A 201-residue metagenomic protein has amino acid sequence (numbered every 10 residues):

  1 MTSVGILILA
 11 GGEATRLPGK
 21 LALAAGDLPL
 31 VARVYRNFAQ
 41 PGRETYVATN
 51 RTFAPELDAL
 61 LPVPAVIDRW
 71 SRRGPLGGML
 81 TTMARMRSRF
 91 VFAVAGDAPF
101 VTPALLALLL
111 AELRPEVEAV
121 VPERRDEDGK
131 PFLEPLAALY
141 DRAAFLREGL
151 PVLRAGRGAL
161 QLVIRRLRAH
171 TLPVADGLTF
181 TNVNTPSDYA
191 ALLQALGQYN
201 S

Functional and structural regions predicted by a protein language model:
T2-R157, R165-T181, P186-N200: Nucleotide and nucleotide-moiety/phosphate-recognizing core
